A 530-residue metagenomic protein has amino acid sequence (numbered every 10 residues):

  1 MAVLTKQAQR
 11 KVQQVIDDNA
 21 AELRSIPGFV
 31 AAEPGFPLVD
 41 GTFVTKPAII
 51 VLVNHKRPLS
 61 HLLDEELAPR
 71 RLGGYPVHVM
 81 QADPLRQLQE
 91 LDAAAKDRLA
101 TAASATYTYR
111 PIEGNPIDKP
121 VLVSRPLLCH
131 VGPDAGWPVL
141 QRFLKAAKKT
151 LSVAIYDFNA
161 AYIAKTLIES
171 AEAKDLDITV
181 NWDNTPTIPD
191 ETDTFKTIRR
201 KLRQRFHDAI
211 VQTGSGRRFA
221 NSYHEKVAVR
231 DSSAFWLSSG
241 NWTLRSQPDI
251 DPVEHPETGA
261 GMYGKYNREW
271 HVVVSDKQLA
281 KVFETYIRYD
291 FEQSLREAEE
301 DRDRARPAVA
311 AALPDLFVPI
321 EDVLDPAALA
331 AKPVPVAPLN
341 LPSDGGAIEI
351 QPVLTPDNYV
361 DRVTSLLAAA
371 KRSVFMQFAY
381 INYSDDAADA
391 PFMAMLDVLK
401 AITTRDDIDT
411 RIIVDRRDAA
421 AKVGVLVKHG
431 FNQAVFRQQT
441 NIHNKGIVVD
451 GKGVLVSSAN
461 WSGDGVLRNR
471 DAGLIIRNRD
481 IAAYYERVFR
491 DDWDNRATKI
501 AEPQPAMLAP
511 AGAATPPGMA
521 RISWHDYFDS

Functional and structural regions predicted by a protein language model:
M1-P116: Terminal presequence/propeptide segments associated with secretion/organelle targeting and zymogen/polyprotein
F29, A95-A147, D157-A368, T404-G453 (+2 more regions): HKD-type phospholipase D/PLD-like phosphodiesterase module
N54-H55, I155-D157, F378-Y380, D415-R416: Structural motif
R57-E65, A280-E284, A482-Y484: Short, conserved charged micro-motifs
T187-T194, Y383-M393: Short, flexible/disordered intra-domain loops and linkers
T364, A368-R372, F378-I381, D386-D389: Long, repeat-rich segments with strong aromatic
K452-S530: Long, C-terminal catalytic modules of enzymes
